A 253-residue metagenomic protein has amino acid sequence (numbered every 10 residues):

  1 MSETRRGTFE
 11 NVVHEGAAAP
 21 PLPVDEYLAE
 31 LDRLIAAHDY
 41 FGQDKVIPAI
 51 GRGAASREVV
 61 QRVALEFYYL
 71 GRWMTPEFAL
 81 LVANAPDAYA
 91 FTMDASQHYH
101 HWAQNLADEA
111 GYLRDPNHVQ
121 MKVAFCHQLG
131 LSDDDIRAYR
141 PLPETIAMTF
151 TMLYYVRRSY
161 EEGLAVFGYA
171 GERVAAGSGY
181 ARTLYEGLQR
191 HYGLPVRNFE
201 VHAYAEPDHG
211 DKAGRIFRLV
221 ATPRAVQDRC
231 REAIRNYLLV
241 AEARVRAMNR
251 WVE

Functional and structural regions predicted by a protein language model:
S2-E253: Non-heme di-metal
